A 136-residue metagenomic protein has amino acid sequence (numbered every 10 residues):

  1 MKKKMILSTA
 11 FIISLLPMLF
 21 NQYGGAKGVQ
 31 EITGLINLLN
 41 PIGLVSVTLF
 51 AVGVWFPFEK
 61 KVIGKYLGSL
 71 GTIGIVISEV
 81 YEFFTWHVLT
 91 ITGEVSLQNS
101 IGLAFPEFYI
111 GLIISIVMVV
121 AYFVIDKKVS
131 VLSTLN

Functional and structural regions predicted by a protein language model:
M1, M5, E31-N37, F56-Y66 (+1 more regions): Juxtamembrane loop-transmembrane helix junctions in multi-pass integral membrane proteins, especially the extracellular
M1-I32, P41-L44: N-terminal signal-anchor transmembrane alpha-helix
K4-A10, S14, E94-S130: Alpha-helical membrane-associated segments of multi-pass integral membrane proteins
I6-T9, L39-V45, G64-G74, P106-I110: Physicochemical signature of membrane-embedded alpha-helices that form the seven-helix bundle of GPCRs, emphasizing
G24-L39, S78-I110: Interfacial non-cytosolic loop connecting adjacent transmembrane helices
N40-G53, L112-I116: Hydrophobic alpha-helical transmembrane segments
G53-W86: Loop-to-transmembrane helix junctions at the membrane interface
V131-N136: Short, highly charged, low-complexity non-transmembrane loops/tails of multi-pass membrane proteins
